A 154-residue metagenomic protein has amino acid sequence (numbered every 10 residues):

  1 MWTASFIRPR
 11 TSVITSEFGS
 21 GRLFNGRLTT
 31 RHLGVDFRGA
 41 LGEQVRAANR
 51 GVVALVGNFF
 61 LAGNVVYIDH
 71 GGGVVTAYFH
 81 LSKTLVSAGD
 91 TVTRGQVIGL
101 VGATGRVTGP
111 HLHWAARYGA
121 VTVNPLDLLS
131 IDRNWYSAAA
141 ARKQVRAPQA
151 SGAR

Functional and structural regions predicted by a protein language model:
M1-W2: Surface-exposed beta-loop interaction hotspot
F6-A153: Catalytic cores of peptidoglycan-degrading enzymes
